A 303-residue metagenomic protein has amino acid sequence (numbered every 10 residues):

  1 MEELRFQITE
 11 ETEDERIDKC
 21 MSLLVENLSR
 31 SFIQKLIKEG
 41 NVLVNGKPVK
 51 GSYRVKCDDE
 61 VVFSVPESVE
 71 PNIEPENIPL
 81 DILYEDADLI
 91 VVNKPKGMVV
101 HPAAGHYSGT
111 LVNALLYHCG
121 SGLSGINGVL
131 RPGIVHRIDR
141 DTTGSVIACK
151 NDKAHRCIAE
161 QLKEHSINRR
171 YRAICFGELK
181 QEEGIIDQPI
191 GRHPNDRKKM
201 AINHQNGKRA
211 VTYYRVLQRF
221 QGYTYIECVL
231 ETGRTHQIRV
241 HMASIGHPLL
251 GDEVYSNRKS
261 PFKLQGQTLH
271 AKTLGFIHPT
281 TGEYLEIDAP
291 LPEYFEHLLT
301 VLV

Functional and structural regions predicted by a protein language model:
M1-I185, P189, Y294-L302: RNA pseudouridine synthases
K50-R54, E227, G266: Short, surface-exposed secondary-structure edge patches
I82, C175, Y213-V216, L249: Conserved hydrophobic positions within beta-strands
V92, V240, G251: Active-site flanking residues adjacent to catalytic metal/cofactor-binding acidic residues
G128-E160, N168, R172, Q188-I245 (+1 more regions): The conserved catalytic core of RNA pseudouridine synthases
G177-L179, T232, K259: Glycine-rich beta-alpha junction loops
A201, L250-K263: Short, surface-exposed loop/helix-turn segments at secondary-structure junctions that function as lids/hinges flanking
K263-A271: Active-site-adjacent capping/gating segments
